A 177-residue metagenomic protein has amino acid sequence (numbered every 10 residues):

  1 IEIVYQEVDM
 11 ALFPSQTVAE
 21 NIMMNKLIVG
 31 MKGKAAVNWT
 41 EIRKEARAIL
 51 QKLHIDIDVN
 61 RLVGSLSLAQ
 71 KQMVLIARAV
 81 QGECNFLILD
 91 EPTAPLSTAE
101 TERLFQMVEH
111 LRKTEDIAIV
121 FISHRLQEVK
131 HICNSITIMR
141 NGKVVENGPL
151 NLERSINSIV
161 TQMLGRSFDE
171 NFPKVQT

Functional and structural regions predicted by a protein language model:
I1-F172: Hydrophobic alpha-helical bundles that form the membrane domains of multi-pass transporters
K174-T177: P-loop NTPase nucleotide-binding/switch module
